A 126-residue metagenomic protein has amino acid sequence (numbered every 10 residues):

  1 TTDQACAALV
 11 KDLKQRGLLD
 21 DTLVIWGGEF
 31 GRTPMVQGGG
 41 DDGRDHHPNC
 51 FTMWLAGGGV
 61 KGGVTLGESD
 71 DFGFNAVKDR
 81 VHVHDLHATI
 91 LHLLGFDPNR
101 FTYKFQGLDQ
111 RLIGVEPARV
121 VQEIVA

Functional and structural regions predicted by a protein language model:
T1-A126: Ligand-binding pockets and gating/stacking loops
